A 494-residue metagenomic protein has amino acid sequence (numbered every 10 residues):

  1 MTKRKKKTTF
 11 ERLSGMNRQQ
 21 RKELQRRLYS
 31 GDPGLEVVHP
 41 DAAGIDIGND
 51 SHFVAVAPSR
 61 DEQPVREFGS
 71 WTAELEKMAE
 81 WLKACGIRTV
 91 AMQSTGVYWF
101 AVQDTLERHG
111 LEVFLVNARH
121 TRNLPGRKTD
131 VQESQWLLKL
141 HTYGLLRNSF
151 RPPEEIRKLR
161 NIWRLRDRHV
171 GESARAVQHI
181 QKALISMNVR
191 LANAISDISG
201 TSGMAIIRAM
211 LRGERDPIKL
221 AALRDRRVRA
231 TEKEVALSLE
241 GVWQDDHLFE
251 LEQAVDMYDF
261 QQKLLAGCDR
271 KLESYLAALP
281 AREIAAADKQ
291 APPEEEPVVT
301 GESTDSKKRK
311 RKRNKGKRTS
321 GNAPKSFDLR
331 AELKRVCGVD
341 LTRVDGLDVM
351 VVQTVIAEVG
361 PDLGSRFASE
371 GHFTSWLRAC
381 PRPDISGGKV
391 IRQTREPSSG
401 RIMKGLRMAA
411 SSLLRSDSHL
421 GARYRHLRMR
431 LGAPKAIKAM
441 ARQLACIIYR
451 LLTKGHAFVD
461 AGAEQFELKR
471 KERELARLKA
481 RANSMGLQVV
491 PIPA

Functional and structural regions predicted by a protein language model:
M1-A494: A detector of single, family-specific signature residues that are central to catalytic or substrate-handling motifs
